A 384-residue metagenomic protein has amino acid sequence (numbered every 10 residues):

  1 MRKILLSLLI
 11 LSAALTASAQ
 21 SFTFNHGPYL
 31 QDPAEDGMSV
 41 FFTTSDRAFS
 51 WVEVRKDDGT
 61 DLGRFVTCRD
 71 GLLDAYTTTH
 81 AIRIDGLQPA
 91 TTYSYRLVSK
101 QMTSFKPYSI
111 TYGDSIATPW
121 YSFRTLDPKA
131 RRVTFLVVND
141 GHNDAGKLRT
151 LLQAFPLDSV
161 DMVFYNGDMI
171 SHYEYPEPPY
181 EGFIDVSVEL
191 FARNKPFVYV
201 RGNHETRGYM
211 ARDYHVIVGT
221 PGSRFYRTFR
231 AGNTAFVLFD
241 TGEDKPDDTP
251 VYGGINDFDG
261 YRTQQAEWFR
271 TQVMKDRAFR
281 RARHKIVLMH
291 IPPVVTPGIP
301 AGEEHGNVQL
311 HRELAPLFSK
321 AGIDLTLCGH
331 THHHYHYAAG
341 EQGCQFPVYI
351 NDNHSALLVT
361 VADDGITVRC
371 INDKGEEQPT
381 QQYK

Functional and structural regions predicted by a protein language model:
I4-L15: Sec-dependent N-terminal signal peptides
A19-V137, L157-S159, A362-K384: Acidic, histidine-bearing metal-coordination/catalytic regions of metal-dependent phosphoesterases
L62, V66-A75, M102-D114, F135-K147 (+3 more regions): Acidic/histidine-rich helix-loop elements that form or flank divalent-metal/phosphate-binding sites at the catalytic
L97-S122, E177-F279, E304-H305, E313-L317 (+3 more regions): Extended active-site neighborhood of metal-dependent phosphoesterases/phosphodiesterases
R131-Y209: Conserved, compact domain cores that house catalytic/ligand-binding motifs in diverse enzymes and effector modules
L136-N139, V163-D168, K195-N203, V287-H290 (+2 more regions): Active-site neighborhood of phospho(di)ester-bond hydrolases with catalytic His/Asp-centered motifs
G141-D144, M169-H172, N203-R207, G242-K245 (+4 more regions): Solvent-exposed loop/turn segments at secondary-structure junctions within structured extracellular/periplasmic domains
I170, D276-G298: Short acidic, glycine-rich surface-loop motifs adjacent to enzyme active sites
